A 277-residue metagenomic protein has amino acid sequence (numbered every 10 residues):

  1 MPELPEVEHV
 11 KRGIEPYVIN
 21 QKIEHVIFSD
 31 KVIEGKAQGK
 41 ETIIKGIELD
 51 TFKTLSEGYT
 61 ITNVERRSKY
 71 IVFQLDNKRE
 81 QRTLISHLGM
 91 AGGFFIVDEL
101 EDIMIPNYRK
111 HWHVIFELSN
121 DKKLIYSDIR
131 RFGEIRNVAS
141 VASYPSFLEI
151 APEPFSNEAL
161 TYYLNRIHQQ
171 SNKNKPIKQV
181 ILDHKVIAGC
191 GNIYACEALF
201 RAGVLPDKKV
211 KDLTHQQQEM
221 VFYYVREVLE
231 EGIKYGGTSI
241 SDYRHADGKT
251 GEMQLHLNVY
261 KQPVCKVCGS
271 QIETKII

Functional and structural regions predicted by a protein language model:
M1-Y144: Acidic, proline/glycine-enriched N-terminal capping motif
P2, S156, Q217: Catalytic cores of large soluble enzymes that bind and process phosphate-bearing ligands
P2-P5, P152, P206: Proline-rich low-complexity regions
K22-F52, E65, V72, N77-Q81 (+1 more regions): Basic, nucleic-acid-binding surfaces and adjacent catalytic neighborhoods in DNA/RNA-processing proteins
I27, T51, I115, I125 (+8 more regions): Intrinsic disorder/low-structure terminal segments
E101, I105, P145-F155, K208-H215: Short histidine-centered catalytic/ligand-binding loop motif
R130-N172: A short, charged helix-loop
